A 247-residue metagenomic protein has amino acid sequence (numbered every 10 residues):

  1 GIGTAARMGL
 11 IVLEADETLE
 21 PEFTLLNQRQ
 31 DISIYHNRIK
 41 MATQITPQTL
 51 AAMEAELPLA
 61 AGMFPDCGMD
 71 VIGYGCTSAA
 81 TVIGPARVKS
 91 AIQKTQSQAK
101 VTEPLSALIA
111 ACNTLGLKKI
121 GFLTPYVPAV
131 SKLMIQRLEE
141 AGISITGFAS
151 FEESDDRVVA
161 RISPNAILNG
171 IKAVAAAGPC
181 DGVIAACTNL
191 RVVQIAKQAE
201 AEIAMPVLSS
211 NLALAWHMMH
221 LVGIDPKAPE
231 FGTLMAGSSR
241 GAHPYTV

Functional and structural regions predicted by a protein language model:
G1-L59, Y126-S163: N-terminal glycine-rich anion-binding loop in soluble enzyme alpha/beta folds
E54-G68, A166-C180: Short, well-structured alpha-helical segments in soluble
A60-S106: Glycine/small-residue-rich loop that forms an oxyanion/phosphate-binding "nest" at active or ligand-binding sites
M69-C76, G121-L123, P179-C187: Periplasmic-binding protein-like
V88-T95, A99-D156, A236-R240: Conserved beta-alpha
E153-D156, V207-K227: Short, flexible loop segments at boundaries between secondary-structure elements
L168-I203, L214-A215: Hydrophobic alpha-helical
